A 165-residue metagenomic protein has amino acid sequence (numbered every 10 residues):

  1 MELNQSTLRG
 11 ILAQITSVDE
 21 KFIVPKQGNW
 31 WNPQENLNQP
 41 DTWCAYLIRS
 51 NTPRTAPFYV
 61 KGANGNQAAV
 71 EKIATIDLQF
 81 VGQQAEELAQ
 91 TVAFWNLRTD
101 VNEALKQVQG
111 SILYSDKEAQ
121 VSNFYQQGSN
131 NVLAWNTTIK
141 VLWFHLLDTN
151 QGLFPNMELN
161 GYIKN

Functional and structural regions predicted by a protein language model:
M1-A63, I163-N165: Small/polar-rich, solvent-exposed N-terminal microdomains that initiate assembly or binding
I11-I15, W95-N102: Conserved short hydrophobic interaction patches
V60-K61, Q90-N96, Q107-G110: "Short basic amphipathic alpha-helical interaction patches in structured regions
N64-N66, Q127: Outer-membrane beta-barrel proteins
A68-Q84, V132-W143: Oligomerization/assembly interface segments of phage tail-like spikes and tubes
Q79-L97: Structured, beta-strand-rich domain cores that present glycine/charged loop surfaces used to bind extended ligands
R98-L146: Acidic-leaning, charged glycine-interspersed low-complexity segments
L153-N165: Short, cationic low-complexity segments
